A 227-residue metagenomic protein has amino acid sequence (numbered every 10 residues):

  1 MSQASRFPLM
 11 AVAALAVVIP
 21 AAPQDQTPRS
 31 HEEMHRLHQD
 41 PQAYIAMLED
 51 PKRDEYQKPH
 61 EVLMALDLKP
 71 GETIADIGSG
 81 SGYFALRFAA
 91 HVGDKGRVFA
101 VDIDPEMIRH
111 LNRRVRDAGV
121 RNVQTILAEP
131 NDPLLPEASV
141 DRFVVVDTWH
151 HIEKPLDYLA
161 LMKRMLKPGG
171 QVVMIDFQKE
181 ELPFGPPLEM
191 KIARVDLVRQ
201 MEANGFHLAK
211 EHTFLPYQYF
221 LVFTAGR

Functional and structural regions predicted by a protein language model:
D25-A75, R113: Class I SAM-dependent transferase core
E72, G96, G170: Glycine-centered, small-residue-biased loops immediately flanking beta-strands in adenine/cofactor-binding cores
A75-P133: Class I SAM-dependent methyltransferase SAM/SAH-binding core
A89-A90, L156-Q171: A short glycine-rich, Lys/Arg-flanked "PGG" loop and its adjoining helix->strand segment in the class I
N131-F143: A short acidic, Gly/Pro-enriched loop at the edge of an enzyme's catalytic core that lines a small-molecule cofactor
D141-L156: A short SAM/SAH-binding and catalytic strip from SAM-dependent methyltransferases
Q171-V198: Conserved class I S-adenosyl-L-methionine
N204, K210-R227: Core SAM-dependent methyltransferase catalytic element
